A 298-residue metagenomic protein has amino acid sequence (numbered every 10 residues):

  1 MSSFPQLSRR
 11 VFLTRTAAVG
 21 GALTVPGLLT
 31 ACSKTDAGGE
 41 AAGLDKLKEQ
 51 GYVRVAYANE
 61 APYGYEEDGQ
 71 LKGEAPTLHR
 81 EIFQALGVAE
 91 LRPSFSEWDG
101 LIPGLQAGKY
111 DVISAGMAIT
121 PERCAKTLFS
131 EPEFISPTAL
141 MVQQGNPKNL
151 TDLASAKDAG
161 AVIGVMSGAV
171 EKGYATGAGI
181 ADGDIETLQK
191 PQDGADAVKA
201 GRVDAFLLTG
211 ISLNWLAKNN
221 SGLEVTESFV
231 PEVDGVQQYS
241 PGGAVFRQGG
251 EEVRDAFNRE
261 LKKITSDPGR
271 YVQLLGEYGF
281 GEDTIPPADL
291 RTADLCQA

Functional and structural regions predicted by a protein language model:
M1-V11, G20-G27, A31: N-terminal secretory signal peptides
S33, P76-L86, N146, A154 (+2 more regions): Extended ligand-binding regions for polar small-molecule ligands
E40-A115, A125: Extracytoplasmic small-molecule ligand-binding "clamshell" domains of the periplasmic binding protein/Venus flytrap
L44-K46, E131, Q144-A161: Flexible hinge/capping segments at coil-to-helix
L91-P103, E186-A200: Short helix-initiation/N-cap motifs at beta->coil->alpha
G100, G116-A125, Y174-G177, D204-Q238: A ligand-binding cleft/hinge motif common to bilobed small-molecule-binding domains
I135-A139, N220-N258, G281-A298: Periplasmic-binding protein-like
V170-I185, V225, A256-A298: Ligand-binding clefts/hinges and TM-proximal coupling segments of bilobed small-molecule sensing domains
